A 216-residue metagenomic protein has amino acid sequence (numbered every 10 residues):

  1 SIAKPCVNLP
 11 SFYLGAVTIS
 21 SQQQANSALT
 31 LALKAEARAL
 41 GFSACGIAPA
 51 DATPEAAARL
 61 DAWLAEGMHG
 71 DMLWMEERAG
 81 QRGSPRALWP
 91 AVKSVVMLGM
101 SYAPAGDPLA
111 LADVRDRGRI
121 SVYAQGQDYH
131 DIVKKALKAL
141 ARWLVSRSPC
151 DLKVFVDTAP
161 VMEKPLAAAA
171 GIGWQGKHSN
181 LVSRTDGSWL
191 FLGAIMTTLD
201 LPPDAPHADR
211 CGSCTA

Functional and structural regions predicted by a protein language model:
L14-G212: Auxiliary alpha/beta "docking" domains used to position bulky ligands
T215: TRNA-recognition modules of translation machinery and tRNA-sensing kinases, especially anticodon-binding
